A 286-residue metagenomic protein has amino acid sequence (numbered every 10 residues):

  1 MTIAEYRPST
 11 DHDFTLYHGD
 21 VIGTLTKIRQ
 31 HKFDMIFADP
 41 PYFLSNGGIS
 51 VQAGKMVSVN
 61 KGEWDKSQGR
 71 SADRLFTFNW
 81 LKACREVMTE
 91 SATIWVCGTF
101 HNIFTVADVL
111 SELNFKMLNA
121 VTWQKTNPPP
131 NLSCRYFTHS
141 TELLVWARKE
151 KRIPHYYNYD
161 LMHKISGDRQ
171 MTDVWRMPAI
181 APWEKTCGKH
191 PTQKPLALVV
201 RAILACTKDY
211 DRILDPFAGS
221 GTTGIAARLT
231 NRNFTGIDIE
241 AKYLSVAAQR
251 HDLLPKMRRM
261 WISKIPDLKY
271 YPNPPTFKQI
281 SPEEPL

Functional and structural regions predicted by a protein language model:
M1-V246, P282, L286: Core catalytic lobe of class I
S245-L286: PRPP-dependent phosphoribosyltransferase catalytic core
